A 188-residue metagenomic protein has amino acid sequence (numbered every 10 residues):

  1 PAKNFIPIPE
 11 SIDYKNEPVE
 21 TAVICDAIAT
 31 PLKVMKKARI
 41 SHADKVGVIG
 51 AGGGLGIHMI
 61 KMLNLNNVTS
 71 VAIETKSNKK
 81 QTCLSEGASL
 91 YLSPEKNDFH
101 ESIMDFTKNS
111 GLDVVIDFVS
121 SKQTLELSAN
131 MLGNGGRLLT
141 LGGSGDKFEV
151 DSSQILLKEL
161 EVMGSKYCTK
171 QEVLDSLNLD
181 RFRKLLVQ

Functional and structural regions predicted by a protein language model:
P1-G50: NAD(P)H dinucleotide-binding glycine-rich loop of Rossmann-like/cofactor-binding domains, especially the beta1-alpha1
Y14, K45-A51, N64-L127: Adenosine-nucleotide cofactor-binding segment
T30, G54-L55, Q123: Hydrophobic/small residue at the entry helix of a nucleotide-binding pocket
R39-I40, T107, V119, M131-G133: A generic alpha-to-beta junction signature in SAM-dependent methyltransferases
H58-M62: Rossmann-fold NAD(P)-dependent oxidoreductase module
N66-V68, K122-L186: Glycine-rich phosphate-binding loop and adjacent beta-alpha segment of Rossmann(oid) nucleotide-cofactor-binding
